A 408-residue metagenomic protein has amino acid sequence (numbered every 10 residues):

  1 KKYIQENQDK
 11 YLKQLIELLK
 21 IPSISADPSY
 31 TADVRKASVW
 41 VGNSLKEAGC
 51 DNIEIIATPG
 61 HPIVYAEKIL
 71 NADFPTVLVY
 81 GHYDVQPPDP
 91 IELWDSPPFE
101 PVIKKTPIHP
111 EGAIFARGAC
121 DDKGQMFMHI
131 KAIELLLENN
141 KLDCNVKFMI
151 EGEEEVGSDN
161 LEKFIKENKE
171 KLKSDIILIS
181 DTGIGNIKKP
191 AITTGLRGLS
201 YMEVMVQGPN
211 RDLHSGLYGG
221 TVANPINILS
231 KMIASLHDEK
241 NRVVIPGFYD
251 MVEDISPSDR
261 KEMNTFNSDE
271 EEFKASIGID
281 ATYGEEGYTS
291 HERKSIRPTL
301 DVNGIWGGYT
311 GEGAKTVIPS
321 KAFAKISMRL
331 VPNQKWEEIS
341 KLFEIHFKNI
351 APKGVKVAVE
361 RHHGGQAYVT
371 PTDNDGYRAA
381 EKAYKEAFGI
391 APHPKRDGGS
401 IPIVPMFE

Functional and structural regions predicted by a protein language model:
K1-I91, K321, E338: N-terminal helical capping/dimerization or prosegment-like subdomains of hydrolases acting on amide or phosphate bonds
D9, K20, K46, E138 (+7 more regions): Generic secondary-structure signature for well-ordered alpha-helical cores
E47, A72, N186, V244-K321 (+3 more regions): An extended, acidic, His-containing surface patch that forms the Zn2+-binding/catalytic region of metallohydrolases
F74-K147: Active-site metal-coordination/substrate-binding segment of hydrolases, especially metallo-dependent peptidases
C120, N210, M328-W336, G365: A generic structural motif
D143-A223: Histidine/acidic-residue-rich, glycine-tolerant segments that coordinate divalent metal ions
K163, G219-N241: A short core secondary-structure module
